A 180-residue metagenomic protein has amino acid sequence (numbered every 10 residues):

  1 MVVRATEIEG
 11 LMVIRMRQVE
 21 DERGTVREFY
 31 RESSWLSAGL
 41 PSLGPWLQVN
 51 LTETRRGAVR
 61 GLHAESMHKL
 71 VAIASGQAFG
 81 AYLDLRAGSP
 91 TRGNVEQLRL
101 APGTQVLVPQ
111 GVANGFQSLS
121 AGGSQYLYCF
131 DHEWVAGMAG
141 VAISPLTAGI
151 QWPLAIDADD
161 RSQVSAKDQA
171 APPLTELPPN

Functional and structural regions predicted by a protein language model:
M1-L100, G122-G123, F130-M138, A142-N180: Non-catalytic, conserved peripheral segments adjacent to functional cores
R99-A121: Conserved metal-binding segment of the jelly-roll/cupin
